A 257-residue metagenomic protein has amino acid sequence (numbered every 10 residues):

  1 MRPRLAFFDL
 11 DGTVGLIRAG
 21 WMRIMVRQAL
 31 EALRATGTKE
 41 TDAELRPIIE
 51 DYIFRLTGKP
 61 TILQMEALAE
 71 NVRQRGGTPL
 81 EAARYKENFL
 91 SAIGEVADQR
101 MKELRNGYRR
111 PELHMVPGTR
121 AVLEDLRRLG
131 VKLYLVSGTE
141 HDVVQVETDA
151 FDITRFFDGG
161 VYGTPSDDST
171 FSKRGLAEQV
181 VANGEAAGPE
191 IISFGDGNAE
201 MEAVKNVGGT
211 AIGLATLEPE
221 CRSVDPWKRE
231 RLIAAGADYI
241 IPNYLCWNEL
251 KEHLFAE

Functional and structural regions predicted by a protein language model:
M1-F8, L45, E50, F54-T57 (+2 more regions): Non-catalytic pre-domain segments flanking phosphatase-related domains
M1-P47: Active-site neighborhood of HAD-like aspartate-dependent phosphohydrolases
M25, Y108-H114, T119-D149, G160-S166: Substrate-recognition element of Asp-dependent hydrolases with the DxDx(T/V) motif
D51-L113, P117-R128, K132: A metal-dependent, Asp-based hydrolase signature
A83-K86, I153-T170: A short, structured active-site edge motif that brings together acidic residues
Y162, D238-C246: Short acidic-hydrophobic, aromatic-tinged amphipathic segments that line or gate anion-handling sites
F171-V204: Conserved Lys-Pro-Asp/Glu-containing loop-to-beta segment of HAD-superfamily phosphomonoesterases, centered on
S193-Y239: Acidic, Mg2+-coordinating phosphoryl-transfer loop and its flanking beta/alpha structural elements, shared across
